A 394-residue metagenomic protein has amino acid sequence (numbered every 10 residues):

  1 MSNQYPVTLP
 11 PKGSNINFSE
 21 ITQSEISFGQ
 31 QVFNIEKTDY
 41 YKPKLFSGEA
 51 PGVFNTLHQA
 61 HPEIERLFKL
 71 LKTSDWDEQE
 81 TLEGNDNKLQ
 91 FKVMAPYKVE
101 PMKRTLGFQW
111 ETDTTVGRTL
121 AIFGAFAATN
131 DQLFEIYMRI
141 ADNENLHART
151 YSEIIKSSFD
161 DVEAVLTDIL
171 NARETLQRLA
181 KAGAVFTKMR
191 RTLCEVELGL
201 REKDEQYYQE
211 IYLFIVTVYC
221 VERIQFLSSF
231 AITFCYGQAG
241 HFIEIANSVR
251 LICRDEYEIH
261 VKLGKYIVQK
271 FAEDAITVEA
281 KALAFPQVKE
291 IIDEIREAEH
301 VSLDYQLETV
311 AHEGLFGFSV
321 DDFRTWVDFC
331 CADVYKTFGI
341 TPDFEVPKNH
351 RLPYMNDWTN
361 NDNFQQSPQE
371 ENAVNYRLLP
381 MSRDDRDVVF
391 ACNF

Functional and structural regions predicted by a protein language model:
S2-F394: Non-heme di-metal
